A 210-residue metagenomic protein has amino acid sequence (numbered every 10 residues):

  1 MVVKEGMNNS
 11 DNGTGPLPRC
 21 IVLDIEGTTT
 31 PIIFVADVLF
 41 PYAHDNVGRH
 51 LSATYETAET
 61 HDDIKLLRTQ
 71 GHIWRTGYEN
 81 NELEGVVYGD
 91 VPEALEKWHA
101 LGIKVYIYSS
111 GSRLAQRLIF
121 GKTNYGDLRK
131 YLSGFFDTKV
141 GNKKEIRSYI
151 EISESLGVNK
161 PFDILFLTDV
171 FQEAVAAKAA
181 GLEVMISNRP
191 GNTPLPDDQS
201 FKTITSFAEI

Functional and structural regions predicted by a protein language model:
V2-P16, K130-I210: Asp-based, Mg2+/Mn2+-dependent phosphohydrolase catalytic module
G15-D37: Asp-based phosphoryl-transfer active-site loop
I25, Y108-S112, D169: Short, well-ordered beta-to-alpha junction loops that form the rim of enzyme active sites and present histidine/acidic
T29-I33, L114-R117, A174-V175, T193-L195: Short catalytic/ligand-binding loop motif for oxyanion handling, primarily in non-cytosolic enzymes, centered on
V35-H72: Conserved phosphoryl-transfer catalytic core
Q70, E82-T123: Substrate-recognition element of Asp-dependent hydrolases with the DxDx(T/V) motif
Q70-Y78, K130: Short, basic/glycine-rich phosphate-binding loops at helix/coil junctions that contact nucleotide phosphates
S109-K143: Histidine/lysine/aspartate-rich catalytic loop segments that bind and position anionic ligands
